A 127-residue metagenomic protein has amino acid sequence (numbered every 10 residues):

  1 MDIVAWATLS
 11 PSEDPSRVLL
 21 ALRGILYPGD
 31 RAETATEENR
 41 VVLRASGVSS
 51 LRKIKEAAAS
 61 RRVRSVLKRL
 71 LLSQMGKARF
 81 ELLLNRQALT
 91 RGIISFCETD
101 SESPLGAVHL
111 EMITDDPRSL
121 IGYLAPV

Functional and structural regions predicted by a protein language model:
M1-E33: Long, hydrophobic N-terminal alpha-helical segment
D2-T8, G76-L83, G106-E111: Short glycine-/aliphatic-rich beta-strand segments at the starts of folded cytosolic domains
A7-D14, Q87, I113-R118: Short, surface-exposed ligand-recognition loops at beta-strand->loop->(often short) alpha-helix junctions that present
G24-D30, R61-R62, T99-P104, V127: A common structural junction motif
A32-K53: Short, charge-patterned binding micro-sites
G47-L67: Short, structured active-site "lid" loops
R61-F96: Mid-chain, well-packed structural core segment of small domains
G92-V127: Glycine-rich, aromatic-bearing surface loops/beta-hairpins
